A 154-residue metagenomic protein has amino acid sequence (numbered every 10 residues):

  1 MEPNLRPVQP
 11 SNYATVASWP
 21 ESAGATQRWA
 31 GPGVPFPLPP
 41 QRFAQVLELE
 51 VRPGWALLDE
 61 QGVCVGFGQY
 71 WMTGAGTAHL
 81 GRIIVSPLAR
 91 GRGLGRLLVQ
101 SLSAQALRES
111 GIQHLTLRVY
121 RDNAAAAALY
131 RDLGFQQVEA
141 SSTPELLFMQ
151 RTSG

Functional and structural regions predicted by a protein language model:
P3, P7-L88, V99-Q105, E109 (+1 more regions): Acetyl-CoA-dependent GNAT
G76, Q113, Q136: Short acidic/polar active-site loop segments enriched in Thr and Asp
R90, T116-A127, T143-L147: Conserved beta-strand-loop-alpha-helix junction that forms the acyl-donor binding cleft
G93: Conserved G/P- and acidic residue-centered "switch" motifs that form tight phosphate/ATP-binding loops in soluble
R96, R121-E139: Conserved active-site alpha-helix within GNAT-family acetyltransferase domains
A106-R118: Conserved GNAT acetyl-CoA-binding A-motif
L147-G154: Terminal substrate-recognition subdomain of acyl/acetyltransferases
